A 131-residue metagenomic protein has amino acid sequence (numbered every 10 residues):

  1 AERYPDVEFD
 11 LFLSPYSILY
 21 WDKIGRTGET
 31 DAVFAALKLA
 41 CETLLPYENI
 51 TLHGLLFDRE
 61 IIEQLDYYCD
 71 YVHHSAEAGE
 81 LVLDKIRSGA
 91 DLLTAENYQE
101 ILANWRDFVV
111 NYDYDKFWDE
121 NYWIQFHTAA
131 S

Functional and structural regions predicted by a protein language model:
A1-T43: Conserved, well-ordered alpha-helix/loop/beta-strand core segments that scaffold catalytic motifs
K38-S131: C-terminal regions of proteins
